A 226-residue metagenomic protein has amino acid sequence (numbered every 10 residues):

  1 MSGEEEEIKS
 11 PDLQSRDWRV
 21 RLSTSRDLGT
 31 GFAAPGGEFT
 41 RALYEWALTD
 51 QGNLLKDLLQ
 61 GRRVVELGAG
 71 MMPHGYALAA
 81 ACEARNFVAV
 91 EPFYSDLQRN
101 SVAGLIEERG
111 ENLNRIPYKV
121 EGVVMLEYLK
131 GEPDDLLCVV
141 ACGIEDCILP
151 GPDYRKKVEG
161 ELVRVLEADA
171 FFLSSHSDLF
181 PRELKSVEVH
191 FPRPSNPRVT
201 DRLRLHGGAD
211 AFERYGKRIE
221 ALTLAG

Functional and structural regions predicted by a protein language model:
P11-K56: Class I SAM-dependent methyltransferase Rossmann-like catalytic core, especially the SAM/SAH-binding loop
G68-M72: Class I SAM-dependent methyltransferase "Motif I" SAM/SAH-binding loop
P73-I116: Class I SAM-dependent methyltransferase SAM/SAH-binding core
L129-V139: A short acidic, Gly/Pro-enriched loop at the edge of an enzyme's catalytic core that lines a small-molecule cofactor
V140-E145: Residues lining the SAM
C147-E161: A short, conserved alpha-helix within the catalytic core of class I
D169-H176: Conserved beta-strand signature within the Rossmann-like core of class I S-adenosyl-L-methionine
E183-G226: Class I S-adenosyl-L-methionine
